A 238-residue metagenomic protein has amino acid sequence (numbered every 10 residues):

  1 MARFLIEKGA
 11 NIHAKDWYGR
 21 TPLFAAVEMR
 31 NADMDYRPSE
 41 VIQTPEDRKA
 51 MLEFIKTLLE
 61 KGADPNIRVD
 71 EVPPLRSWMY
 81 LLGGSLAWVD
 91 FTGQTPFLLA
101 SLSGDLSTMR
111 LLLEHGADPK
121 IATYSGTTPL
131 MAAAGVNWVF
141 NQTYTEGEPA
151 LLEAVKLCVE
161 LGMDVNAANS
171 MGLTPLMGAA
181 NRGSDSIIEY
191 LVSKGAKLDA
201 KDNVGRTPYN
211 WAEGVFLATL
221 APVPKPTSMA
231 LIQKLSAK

Functional and structural regions predicted by a protein language model:
M1, F54, S107-T108, A154 (+2 more regions): Conserved ankyrin/ankyrin-like repeat signature
R3-N11, K56-D64, R110-D118, K156-D164 (+2 more regions): Ankyrin repeat domain, specifically the short helix-to-loop turn at the C-terminus of the second helix of each repeat
I12-K15, I67-R68, W88, P119-A122 (+2 more regions): Ankyrin repeat boundary signal
A25-M51, S77-T92, L99-D105, A132-L151 (+2 more regions): Ankyrin repeat A-helix N-terminal signature
E46, A50, F54, A63-V69: Extracytoplasmic/secretory-pathway proteins
N166-W211: Ankyrin-repeat and related helical/solenoid repeat scaffolds used for protein-protein interactions
L198-A237: Leucine-rich solenoid repeat scaffolds
